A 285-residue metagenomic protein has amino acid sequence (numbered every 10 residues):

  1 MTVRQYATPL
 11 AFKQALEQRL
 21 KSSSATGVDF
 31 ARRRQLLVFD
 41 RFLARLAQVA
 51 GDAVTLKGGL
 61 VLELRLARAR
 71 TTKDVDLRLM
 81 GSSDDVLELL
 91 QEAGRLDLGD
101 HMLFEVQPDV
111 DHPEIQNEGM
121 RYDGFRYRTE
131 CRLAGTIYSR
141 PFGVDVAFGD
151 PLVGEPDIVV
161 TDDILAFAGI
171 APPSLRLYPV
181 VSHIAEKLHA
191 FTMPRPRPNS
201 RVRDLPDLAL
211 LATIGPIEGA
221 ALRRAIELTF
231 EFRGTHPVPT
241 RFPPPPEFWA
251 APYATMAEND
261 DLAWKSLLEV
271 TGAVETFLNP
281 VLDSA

Functional and structural regions predicted by a protein language model:
M1-T55, E63-R70, V75, L79-A285: Structured mid-to-C-terminal alpha-helical surface segments
